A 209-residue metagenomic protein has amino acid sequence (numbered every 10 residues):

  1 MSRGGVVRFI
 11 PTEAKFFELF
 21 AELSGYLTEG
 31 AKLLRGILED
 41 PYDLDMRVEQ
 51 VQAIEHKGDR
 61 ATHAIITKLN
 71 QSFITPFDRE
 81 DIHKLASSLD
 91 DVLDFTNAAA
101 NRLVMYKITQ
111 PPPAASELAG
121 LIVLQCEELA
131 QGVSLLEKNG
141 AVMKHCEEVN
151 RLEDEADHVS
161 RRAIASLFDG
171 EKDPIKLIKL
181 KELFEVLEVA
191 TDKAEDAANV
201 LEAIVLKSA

Functional and structural regions predicted by a protein language model:
M1-A209: Cytosolic, long alpha-helical scaffolding segments
